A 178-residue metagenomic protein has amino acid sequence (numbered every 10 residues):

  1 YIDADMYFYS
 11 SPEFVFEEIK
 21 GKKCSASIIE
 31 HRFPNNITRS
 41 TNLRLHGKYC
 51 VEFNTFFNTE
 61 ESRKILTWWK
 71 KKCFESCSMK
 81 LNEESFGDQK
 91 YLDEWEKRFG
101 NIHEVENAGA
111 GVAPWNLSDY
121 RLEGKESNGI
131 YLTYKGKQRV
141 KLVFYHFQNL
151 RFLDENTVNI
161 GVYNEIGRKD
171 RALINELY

Functional and structural regions predicted by a protein language model:
Y1-Y178: Glycosyltransferase catalytic domains, chiefly GT-A lineage
